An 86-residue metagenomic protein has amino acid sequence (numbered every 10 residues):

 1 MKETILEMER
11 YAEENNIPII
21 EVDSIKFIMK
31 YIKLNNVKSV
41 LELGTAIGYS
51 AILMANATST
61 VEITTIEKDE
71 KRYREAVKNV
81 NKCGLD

Functional and structural regions predicted by a protein language model:
M1-D86: A short alpha-helical cap/connector motif
